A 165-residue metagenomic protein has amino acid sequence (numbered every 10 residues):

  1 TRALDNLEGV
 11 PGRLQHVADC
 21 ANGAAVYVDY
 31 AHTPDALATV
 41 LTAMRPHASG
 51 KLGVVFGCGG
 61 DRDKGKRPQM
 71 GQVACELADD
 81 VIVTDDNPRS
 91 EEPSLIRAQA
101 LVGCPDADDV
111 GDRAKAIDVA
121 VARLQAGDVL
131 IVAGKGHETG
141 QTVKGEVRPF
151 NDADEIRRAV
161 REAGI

Functional and structural regions predicted by a protein language model:
R2-I165: ATP-dependent carboxylate-amine ligase
